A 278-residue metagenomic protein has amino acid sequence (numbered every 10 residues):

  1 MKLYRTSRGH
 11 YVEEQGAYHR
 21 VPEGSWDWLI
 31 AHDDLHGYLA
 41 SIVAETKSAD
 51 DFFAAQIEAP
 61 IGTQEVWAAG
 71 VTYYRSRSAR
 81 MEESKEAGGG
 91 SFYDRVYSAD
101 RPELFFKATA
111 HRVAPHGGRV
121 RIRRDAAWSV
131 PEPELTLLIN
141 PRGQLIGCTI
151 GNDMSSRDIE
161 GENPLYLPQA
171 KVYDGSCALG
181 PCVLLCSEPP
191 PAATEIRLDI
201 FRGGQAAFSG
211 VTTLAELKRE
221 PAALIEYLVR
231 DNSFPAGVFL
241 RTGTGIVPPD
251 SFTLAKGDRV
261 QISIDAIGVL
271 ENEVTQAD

Functional and structural regions predicted by a protein language model:
M1-V71, N272-D278: Generic N-terminal segment detector
M1-Y4, D94, L240: Short, intrinsically disordered low-complexity segments
S7, P133-L135, D258: Residue-level marker for the onset of beta-strands and adjacent loop->beta junctions in well-ordered domains
S7-R8, E13-A17, I139-Q144, F201-G204 (+1 more regions): Short acidic-glycine loop/turn motifs at beta-strand connectors
G37-G204: Active-site microenvironments in enzyme catalytic cores
R157-D278: Catalytic-pocket segment enriched in acidic/His residues
